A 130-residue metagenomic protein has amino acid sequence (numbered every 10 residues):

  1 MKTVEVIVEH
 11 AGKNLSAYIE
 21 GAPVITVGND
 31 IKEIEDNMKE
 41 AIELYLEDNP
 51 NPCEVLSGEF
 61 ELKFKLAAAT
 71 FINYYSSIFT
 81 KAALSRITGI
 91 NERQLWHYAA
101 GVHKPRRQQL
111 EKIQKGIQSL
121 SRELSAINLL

Functional and structural regions predicted by a protein language model:
M1-N51: DNA-contacting interfaces and partner/effector-binding or oligomerization modules in DNA-centric proteins
M1-T3, N37-Q108, K115, S119-L130: Short, charged, surface-exposed hinge/linker loops at domain edges that act as mobile lids or interdomain connectors
